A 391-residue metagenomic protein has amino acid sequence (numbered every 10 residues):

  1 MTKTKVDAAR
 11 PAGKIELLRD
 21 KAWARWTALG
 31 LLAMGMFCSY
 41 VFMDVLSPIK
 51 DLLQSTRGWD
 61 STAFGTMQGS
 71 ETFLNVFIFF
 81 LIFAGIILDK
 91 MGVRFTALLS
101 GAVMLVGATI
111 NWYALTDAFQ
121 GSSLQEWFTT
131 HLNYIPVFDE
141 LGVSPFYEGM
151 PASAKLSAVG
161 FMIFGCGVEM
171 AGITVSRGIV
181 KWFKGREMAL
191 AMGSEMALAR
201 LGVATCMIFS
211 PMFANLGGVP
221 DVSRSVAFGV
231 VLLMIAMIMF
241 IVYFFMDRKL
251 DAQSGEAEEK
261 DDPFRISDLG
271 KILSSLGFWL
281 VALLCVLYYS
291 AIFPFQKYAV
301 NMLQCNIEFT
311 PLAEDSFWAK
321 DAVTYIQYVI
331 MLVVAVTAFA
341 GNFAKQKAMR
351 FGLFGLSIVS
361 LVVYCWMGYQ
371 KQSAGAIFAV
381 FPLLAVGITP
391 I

Functional and structural regions predicted by a protein language model:
K5-A9, S123-F128, F244-S267: Flexible cytoplasmic inter-helical loops of multi-pass small-molecule transporters
L46-K50, S275-A335: Extracytoplasmic gate region of multi-pass secondary transporters
G69-I86, Y325-F339: Central cavity-lining transmembrane alpha-helices of secondary-active solute carriers, predominantly the Major
I78-T130: Conserved MFS/SLC helix-loop-helix module at the cytosolic interface between two early adjacent transmembrane helices
A154-L198: Cytoplasmic helix-loop-helix junction between adjacent transmembrane helices in 12-TM secondary transporters
A189-A214: Glycine-rich segments within core transmembrane alpha-helices of 12-TM secondary carriers
S223-Y243: Symmetry-related core transmembrane helices of the 12-TM Major Facilitator Superfamily/SLC fold
A348-I391: C-terminal transmembrane helical hairpin of 12-TM major facilitator-type secondary transporters
